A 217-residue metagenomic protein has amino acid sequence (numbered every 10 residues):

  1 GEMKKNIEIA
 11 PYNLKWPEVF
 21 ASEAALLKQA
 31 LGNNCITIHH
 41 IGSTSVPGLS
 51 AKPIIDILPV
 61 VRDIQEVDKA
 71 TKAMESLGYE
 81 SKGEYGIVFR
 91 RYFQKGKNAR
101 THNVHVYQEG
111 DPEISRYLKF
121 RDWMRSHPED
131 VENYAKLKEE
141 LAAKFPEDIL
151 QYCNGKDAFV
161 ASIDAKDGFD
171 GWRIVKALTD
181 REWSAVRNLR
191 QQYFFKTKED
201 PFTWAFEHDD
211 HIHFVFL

Functional and structural regions predicted by a protein language model:
E2-H39, A161: Helical scaffold of the NTase/Pol beta-like nucleotidyltransferase catalytic core
L26-D68: Active-site nucleotide-donor binding segment shared across nucleotidyl transfer reactions
H39-H40, Y79-F89, I149, K196-E207: A short, aromatic/hydrophobic, helix- or strand-capping loop or linear motif that either lines the entrance/gate
K69-L77: Short amphipathic alpha-helices in soluble, non-transmembrane regions that often serve as interface/regulatory elements
Y79-P112: Conserved catalytic core of two-metal-ion nucleotidyltransferases
P112-G171: Catalytic cores of NTP-dependent nucleotidyl/adenyl transfer enzymes across multiple folds
R173-V186: A short beta-loop-alpha structural element at the N-terminal edge of CoA-dependent acyl/N-acetyltransferase catalytic
F206-L217: Conserved beta-hairpin
